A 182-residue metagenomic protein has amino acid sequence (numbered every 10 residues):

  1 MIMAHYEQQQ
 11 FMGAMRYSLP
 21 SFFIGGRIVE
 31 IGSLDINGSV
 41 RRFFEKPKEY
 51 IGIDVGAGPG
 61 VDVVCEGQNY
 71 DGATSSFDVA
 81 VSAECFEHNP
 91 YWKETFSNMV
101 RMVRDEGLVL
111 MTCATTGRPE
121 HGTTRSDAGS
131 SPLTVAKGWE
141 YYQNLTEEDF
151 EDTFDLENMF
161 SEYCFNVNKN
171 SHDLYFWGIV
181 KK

Functional and structural regions predicted by a protein language model:
M1-S75, V79, E140-Q143, E147-F160 (+1 more regions): Conserved N-terminal segment of class I S-adenosyl-L-methionine
E30, S82, M111: Redox-cofactor binding/interface segments in oxidoreductases and associated redox assembly factors
I36, C85, A114: Flexible loop residues that form catalytic and substrate-binding hotspots at small-molecule/glycan-binding clefts
Y50, E87, R104: A short glycine-/small-residue-rich loop at the edge of a beta-strand within enzyme catalytic domains
N69, E87, R118: Active-site micro-motifs of SAM-dependent methyltransferase domains
A73, S82, Y91: Donor nucleotide-activated moiety binding/catalytic core segment of transferases that use nucleotide-activated donors
V79-C85: A short beta-strand submotif of the Rossmann-like class I SAM-dependent methyltransferase core that lines
P90-R104, L108-K182: S-adenosyl-L-methionine-dependent methyltransferase catalytic module, highlighting the catalytic core
